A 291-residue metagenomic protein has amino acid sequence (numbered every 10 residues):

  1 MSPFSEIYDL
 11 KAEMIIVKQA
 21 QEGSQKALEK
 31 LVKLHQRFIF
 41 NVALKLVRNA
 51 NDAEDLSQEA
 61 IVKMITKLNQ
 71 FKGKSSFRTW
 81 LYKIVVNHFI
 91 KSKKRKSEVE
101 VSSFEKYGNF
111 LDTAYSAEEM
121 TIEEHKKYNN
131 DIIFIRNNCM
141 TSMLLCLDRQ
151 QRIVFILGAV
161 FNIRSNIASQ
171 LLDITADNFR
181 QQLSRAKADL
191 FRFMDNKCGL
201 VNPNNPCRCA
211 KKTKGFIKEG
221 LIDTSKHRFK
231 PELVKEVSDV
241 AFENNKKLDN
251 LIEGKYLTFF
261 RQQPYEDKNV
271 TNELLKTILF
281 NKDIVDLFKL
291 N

Functional and structural regions predicted by a protein language model:
M1-K11, V101-I153, I163-A176, A188-N291: Intrinsic, short, N-terminal disordered tails of RNA polymerase sigma-factor systems
I7, V17-I39: A short, charge-rich alpha-helical start-of-domain segment used by transcription regulators
Q21-E22, R48, I61-S76, R95-K96: Sigma70-family region 2
V32-A50, K67, C146: Amphipathic, Lys/Arg- and hydrophobic-enriched alpha-helical face
H35, Q182-R185: Residues within the DNA-recognition helix of helix-turn-helix
N41, D55-V62, S75-N87: Structural recognition of an alpha-helix C-terminal capping motif at a helix-to-coil junction
S57, L183, L190: DNA major-groove recognition helix of helix-turn-helix
N69-K72, V86-F104, R192, N196: Arg/Lys-rich amphipathic alpha helix in sigma70-family domain 2
